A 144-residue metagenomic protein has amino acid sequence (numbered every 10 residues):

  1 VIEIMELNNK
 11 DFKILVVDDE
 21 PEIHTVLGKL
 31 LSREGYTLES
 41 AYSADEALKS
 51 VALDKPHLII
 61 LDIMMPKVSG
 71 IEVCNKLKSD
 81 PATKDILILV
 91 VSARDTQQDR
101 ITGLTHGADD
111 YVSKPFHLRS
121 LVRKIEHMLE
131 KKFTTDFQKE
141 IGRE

Functional and structural regions predicted by a protein language model:
H24, P66, N75, K84 (+2 more regions): The feature encodes the CheY-like receiver
T25-R33: Charged docking surfaces used in two-component/phosphorelay signaling
S40-L58: Acidic, metal-coordinating helix/loop segments flanking the phosphotransfer/catalytic sites of two-component signaling
F116-E126: C-terminal output helix
K131-E144: CheY-like receiver
